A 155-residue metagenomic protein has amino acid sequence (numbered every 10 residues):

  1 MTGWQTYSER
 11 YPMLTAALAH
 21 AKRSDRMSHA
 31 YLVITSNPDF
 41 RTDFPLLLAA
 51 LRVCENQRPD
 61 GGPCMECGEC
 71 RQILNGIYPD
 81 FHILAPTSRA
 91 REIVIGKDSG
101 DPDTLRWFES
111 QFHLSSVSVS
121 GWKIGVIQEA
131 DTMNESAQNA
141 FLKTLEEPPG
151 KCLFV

Functional and structural regions predicted by a protein language model:
M1-S136: Clamp-loader machinery-focused feature within the broader ASCE/P-loop NTPase space
H113-S116, N139-V155: Conserved catalytic/switch belt of AAA+ P-loop NTPases
